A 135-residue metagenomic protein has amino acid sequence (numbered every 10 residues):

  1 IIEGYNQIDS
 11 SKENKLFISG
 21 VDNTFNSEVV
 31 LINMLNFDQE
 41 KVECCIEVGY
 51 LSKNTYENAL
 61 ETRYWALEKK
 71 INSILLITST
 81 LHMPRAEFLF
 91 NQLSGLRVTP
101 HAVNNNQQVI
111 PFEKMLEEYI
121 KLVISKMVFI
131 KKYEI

Functional and structural regions predicted by a protein language model:
I1-M115: A structural signal for short, hydrophobic/glycine-enriched beta-strand patches
P111-I135: A transmembrane-helix-recognition feature enriched in membrane-embedded lipid enzymes and envelope glyco-/phospholipid
